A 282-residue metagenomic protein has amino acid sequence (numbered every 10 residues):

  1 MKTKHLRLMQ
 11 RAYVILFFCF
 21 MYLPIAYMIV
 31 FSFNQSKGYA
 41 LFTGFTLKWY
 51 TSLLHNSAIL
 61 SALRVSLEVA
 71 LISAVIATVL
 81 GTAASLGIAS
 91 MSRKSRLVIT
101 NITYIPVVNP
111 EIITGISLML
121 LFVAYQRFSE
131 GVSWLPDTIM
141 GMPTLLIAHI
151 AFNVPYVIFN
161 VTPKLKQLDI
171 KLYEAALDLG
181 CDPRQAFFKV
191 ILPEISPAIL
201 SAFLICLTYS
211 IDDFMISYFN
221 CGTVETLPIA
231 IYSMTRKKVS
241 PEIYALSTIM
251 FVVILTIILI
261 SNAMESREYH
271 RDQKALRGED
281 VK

Functional and structural regions predicted by a protein language model:
M1-R7, I72-T103, I116, L120-V123 (+4 more regions): Transmembrane-helix boundary motif in ABC transporter permease subunits
K2-A12, T162-L177, F187-K189, Y244-K282: C-terminal transmembrane helix and the adjacent membrane-cytosol boundary/short C-terminal tail of inner/organellar
K2-R7, Y50-A58, I211-E268: Interhelical loop and adjacent transmembrane-helix boundary motif in polytopic membrane transport permeases
Y13, F18-I25, A151, V157-K164 (+2 more regions): Transmembrane alpha-helices
L23-A26, V30, V79-A83, I116 (+5 more regions): Membrane-embedded alpha-helices of multi-pass transport/permease systems
L23-S57, L121, N220-G222, A275: Short membrane-interfacial helix/loop motifs at transmembrane-helix boundaries
A26-K37, V157, A198-Y232: Non-cytoplasmic
G38-A40, L47, I112-I150, R184 (+1 more regions): Membrane-interfacial helix termini and adjacent extracytoplasmic/periplasmic loops of multi-pass transporters
